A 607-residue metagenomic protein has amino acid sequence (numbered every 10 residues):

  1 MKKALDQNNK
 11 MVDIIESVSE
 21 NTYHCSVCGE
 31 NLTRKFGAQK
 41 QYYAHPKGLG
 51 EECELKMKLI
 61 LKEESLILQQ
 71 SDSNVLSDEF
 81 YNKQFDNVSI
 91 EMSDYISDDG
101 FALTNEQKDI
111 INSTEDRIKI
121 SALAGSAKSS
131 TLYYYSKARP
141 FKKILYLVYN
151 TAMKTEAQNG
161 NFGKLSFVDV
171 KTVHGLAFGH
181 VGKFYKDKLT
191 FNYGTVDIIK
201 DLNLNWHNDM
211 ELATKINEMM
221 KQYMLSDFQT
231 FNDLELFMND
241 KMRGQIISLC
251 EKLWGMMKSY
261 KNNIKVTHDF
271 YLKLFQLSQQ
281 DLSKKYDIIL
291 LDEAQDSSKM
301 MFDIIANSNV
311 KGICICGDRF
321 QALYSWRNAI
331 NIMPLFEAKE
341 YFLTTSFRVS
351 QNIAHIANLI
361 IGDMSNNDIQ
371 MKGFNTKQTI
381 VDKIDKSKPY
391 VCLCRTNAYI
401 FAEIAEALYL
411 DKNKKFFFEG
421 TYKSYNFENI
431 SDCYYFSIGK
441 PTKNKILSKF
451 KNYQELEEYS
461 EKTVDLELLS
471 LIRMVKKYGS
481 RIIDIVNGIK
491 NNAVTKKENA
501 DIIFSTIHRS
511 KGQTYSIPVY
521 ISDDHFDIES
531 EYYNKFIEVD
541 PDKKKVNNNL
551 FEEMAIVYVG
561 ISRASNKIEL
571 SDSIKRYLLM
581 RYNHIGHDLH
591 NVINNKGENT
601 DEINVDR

Functional and structural regions predicted by a protein language model:
C25-C28: Short cysteine-rich clusters marking metal-coordination/redox-active sites
G37-Q69: Short metal-binding segments enriched for Cys and/or His
F80, Q84-N112, R117-I120, T131 (+4 more regions): Accessory N-terminal region flanking or inserted into the helicase ATPase core in nucleic-acid motor proteins
Q84-K186, N358, V559-S562: P-loop NTPase Walker
S121-S126, S130, Y149-M153, H174 (+11 more regions): Conserved helicase motor core of SF1/SF2 NTP-dependent helicases
T151-M219, D411, F416-Y422: Conserved P-loop NTPase-based nucleic-acid remodeling module centered on helicase motor cores
Y434-E569: Conserved helicase C-terminal RecA-like lobe
P541-N548, A555-V559, S565-R607: Helicase C-terminal subdomain and adjacent C-terminal extension
